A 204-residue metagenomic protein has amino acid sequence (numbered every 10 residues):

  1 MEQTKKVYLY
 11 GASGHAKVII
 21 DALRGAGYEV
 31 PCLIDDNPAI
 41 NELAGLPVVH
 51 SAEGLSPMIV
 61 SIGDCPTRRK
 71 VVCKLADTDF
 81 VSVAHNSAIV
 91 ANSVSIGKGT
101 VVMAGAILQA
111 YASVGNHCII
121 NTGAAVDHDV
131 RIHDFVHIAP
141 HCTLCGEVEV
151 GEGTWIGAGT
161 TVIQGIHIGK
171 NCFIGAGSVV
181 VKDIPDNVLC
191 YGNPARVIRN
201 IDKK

Functional and structural regions predicted by a protein language model:
M1-K5, N171, K203-K204: Short, low-complexity, intrinsically disordered N-terminal peptides in bacterial proteins
M1-S51, T100: Hydrophobic, well-ordered beta-alpha structural blocks that scaffold small-molecule cofactor pockets
K5-Y8, V30-P31, L55-I59, F80 (+1 more regions): Short active-site oxyanion
G11, I59-G63, Q164: Small/polar loops that bind or transfer phosphate-bearing groups
G14-H15, P66-T67, V179: Short alpha-helical
I20, P38-A91: Phosphate-bearing ligand-interacting subdomains that bind or position ATP/ADP/UDP/GDP/NAD(P) or nucleotide-linked
I20-A22, K70-K74, V114, P185-D186 (+1 more regions): Short amphipathic alpha-helical segments
V83-Y191, A195-I198: Structural signal for interior beta-strand "rungs" in well-ordered beta-sheet cores of soluble enzyme domains
